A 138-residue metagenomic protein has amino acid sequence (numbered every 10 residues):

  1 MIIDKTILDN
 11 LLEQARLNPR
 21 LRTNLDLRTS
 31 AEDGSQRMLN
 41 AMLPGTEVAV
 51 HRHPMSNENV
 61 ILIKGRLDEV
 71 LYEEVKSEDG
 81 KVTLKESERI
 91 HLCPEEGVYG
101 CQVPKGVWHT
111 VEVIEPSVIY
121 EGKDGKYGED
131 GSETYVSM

Functional and structural regions predicted by a protein language model:
M1-S35, K81-C93: A short, N-terminal "cap"/entry segment at the start of jelly-roll beta-barrel domains of the cupin/DSBH fold
I3, I7-L11, K76-I90, W108-M138: Double-stranded beta-helix
L39, N59, T110: Short, surface-exposed charged micro-motifs
L39-M55, L92: Conserved short histidine dyad/triad with adjacent acidic residue
T46, M55-S56, V107, E115: A generic "binding-loop/recognition-motif" signal
V50-H51, E69-V70, G100-V103, H109-I114 (+1 more regions): Short beta-strand His + acidic residue motifs that chelate non-heme Fe in jelly-roll/DSBH and cupin folds
M55-S77: Glycine- and acidic-residue-biased ligand/ion/polar-headgroup-sensing regions
